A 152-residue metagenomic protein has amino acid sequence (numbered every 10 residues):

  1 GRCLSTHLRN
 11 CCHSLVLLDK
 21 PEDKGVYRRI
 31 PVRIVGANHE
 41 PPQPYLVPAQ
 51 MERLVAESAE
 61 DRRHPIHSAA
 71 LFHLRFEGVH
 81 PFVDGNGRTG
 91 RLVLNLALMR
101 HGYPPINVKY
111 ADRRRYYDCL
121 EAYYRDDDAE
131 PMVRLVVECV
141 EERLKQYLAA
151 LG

Functional and structural regions predicted by a protein language model:
G1-D84, R88-G152: FIC/Doc superfamily catalytic core
